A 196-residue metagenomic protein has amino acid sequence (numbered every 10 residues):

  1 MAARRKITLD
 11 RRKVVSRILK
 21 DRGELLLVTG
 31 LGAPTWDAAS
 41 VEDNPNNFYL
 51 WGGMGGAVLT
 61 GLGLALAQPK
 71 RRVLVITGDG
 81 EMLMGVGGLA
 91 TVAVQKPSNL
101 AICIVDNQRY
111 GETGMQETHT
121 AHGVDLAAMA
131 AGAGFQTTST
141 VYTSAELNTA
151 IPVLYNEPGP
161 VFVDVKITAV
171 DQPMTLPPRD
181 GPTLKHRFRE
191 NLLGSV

Functional and structural regions predicted by a protein language model:
M1-A3, L9-K13, N44, N156-V196: Glycine/aspartate-rich loop-and-adjacent alpha/beta segment that forms the canonical ThDP
M1-M54: Active-site diphosphate/adenylate-binding microenvironment
L9, G80-G85, T143-A145: Active-site glycine- and acidic-residue-rich loops that bind and position anionic ligands or nucleotide-like cofactors
L25-L27, R71-V75, L100, E157-V165: Generic beta-sheet signal
L31-P34, N107-R109, K166-Q172: Glycine-rich beta-alpha junction loops
D37-D106: Thiamine diphosphate
V105-M115: Long, charge-dense
E117-V153: Conserved thiamine diphosphate
